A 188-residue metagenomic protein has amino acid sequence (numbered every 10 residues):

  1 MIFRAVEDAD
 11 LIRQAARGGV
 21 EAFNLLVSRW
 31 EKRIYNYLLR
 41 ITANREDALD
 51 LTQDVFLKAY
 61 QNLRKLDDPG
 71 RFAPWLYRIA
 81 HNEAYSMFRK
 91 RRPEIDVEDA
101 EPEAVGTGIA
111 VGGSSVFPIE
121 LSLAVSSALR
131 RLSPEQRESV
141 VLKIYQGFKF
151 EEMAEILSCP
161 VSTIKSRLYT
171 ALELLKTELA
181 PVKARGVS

Functional and structural regions predicted by a protein language model:
M1-A5, Q14, I95-D96, P118-I119 (+5 more regions): C-terminal edge and immediately downstream basic/flexible tail or linker adjoining helix-turn-helix-like DNA-binding
M1-I2, A16-L25, Y35-D54, V161 (+1 more regions): Short, charged helix-capping/linker segments at alpha-helix termini
A16-R17, A43, F56-R71, K90-R92: Sigma70-family region 2
V27-R45, N62, L129, L174 (+1 more regions): Amphipathic, Lys/Arg- and hydrophobic-enriched alpha-helical face
N36, D50-L57, G70-N82: Structural recognition of an alpha-helix C-terminal capping motif at a helix-to-coil junction
N44, S133, K149, S158-T163: Helix-turn-helix DNA-binding motif, specifically the short coil turn and the N-cap/start of the second
R64-D68, R78-E98, P118, T170: Arg/Lys-rich amphipathic alpha helix in sigma70-family domain 2
S139-K143: A short pre-motif secondary-structure segment
